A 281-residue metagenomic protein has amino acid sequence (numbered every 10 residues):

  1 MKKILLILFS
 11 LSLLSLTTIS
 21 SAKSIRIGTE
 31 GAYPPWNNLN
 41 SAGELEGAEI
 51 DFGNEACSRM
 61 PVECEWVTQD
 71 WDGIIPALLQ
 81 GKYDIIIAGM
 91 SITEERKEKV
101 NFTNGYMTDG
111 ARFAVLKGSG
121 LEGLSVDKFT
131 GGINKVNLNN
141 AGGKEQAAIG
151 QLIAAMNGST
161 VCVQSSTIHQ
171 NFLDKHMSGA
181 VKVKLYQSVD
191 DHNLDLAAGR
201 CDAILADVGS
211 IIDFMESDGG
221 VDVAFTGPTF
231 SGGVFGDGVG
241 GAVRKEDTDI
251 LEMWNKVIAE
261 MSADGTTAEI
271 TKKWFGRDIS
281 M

Functional and structural regions predicted by a protein language model:
I7-S15: Bacterial N-terminal signal peptides
K23-A48: Short glycine-rich His-centered loop
G31, T108-R112, V208-N255, R277-M281: Periplasmic-binding protein-like
I50-D51, E65-P76, Q146-I149, V183-A198 (+1 more regions): Short helix-initiation/N-cap motifs at beta->coil->alpha
D51-M60, K117-A141, T167, G236-R277: Extended ligand-binding regions for polar small-molecule ligands
N54, S58, E63-I153, D222-V234: Acidic, polar ligand-binding/catalytic clefts
C57-T68, A155-T160, K175-S188, R200: A local structural motif
D72-P76, G89-K99, Q170-M177, D190 (+2 more regions): A ligand-binding cleft/hinge motif common to bilobed small-molecule-binding domains
